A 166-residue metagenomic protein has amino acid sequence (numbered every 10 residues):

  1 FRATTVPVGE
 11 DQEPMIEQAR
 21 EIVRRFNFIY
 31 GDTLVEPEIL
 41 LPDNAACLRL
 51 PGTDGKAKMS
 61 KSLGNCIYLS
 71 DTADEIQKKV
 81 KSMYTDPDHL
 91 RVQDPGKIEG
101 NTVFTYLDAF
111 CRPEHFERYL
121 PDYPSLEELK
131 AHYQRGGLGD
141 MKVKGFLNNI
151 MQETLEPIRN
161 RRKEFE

Functional and structural regions predicted by a protein language model:
F1-Q12: Conserved alpha/beta enzyme-core scaffolds, especially Rossmann-like or related mixed alpha/beta domains that build
P14, R20-E166: Conserved nucleotide- and phosphate/pyrophosphate-binding catalytic cores in adenylate/nucleotidyl-handling enzymes
